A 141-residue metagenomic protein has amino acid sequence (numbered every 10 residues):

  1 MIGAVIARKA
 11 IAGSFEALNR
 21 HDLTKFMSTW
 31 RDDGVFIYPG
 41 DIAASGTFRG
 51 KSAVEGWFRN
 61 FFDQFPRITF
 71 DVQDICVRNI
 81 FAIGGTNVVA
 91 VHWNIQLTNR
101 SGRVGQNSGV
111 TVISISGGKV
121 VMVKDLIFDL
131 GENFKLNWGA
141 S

Functional and structural regions predicted by a protein language model:
M1-S141: C-terminal and inter-domain tail/linker signature
